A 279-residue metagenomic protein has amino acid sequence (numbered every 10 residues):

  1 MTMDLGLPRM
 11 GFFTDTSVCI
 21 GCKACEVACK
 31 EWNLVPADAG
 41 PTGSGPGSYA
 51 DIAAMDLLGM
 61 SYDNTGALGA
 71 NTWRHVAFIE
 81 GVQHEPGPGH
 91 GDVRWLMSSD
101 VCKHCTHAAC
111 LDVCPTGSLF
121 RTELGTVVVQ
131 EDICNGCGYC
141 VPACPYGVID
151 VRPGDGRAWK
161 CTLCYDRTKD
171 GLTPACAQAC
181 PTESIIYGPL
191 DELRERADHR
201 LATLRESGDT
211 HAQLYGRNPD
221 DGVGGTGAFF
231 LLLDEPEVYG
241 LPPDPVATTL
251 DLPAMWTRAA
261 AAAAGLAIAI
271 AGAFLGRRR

Functional and structural regions predicted by a protein language model:
M1-R279: Non-ligating segments of multi-cofactor redox enzymes
